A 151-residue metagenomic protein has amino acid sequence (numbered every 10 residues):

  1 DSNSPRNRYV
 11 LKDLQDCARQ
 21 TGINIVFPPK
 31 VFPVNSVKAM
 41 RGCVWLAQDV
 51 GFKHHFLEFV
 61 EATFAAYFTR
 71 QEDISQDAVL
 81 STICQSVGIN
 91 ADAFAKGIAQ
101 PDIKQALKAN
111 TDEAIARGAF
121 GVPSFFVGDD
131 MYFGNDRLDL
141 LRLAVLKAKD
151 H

Functional and structural regions predicted by a protein language model:
D1-R70: Structural alpha/beta surface segment adjacent to cysteine/selenocysteine redox centers across thiol/disulfide enzymes
Q48, E58-H151: C-terminal cap of thioredoxin/glutaredoxin-like
